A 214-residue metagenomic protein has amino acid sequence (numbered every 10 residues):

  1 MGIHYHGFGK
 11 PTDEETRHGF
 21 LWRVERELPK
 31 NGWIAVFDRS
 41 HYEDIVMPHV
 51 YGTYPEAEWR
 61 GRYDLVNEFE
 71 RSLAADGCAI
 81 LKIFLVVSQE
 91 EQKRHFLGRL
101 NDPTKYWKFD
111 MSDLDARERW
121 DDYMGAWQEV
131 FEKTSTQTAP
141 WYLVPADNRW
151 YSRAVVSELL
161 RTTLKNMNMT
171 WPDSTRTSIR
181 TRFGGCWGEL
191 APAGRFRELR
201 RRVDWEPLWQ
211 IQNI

Functional and structural regions predicted by a protein language model:
M1-G9, K108-D110, P172: Conserved RecA-like helicase motor-core motifs
M1-H4, K30-W33, L73-L81, D102-K105 (+1 more regions): Short glycine-/polar-rich loops that comprise or flank the Walker A/P-loop and associated switch/sensor motifs
I3-Y63: Conserved nucleotide-sensing/catalytic segment adjacent to the nucleotide-binding pocket in NTP-handling enzymes
D13, R17, R119, Y123 (+1 more regions): Phosphate/oxyanion-binding active-site loops and adjacent basic polyanion-contact surfaces
V36, I83, V144: Conserved RecA-like P-loop NTPase ATPase core
S40, F84, S88, D147: Anionic group-transfer/hydrolysis microenvironments
M47-L65, L73-G125, P172-I179: A glycine- and Lys/Arg-enriched "phosphate-lid" helix/loop adjacent to the NTP-binding pocket of small-molecule kinases
G125-I211: NTP-dependent small-molecule kinase module
